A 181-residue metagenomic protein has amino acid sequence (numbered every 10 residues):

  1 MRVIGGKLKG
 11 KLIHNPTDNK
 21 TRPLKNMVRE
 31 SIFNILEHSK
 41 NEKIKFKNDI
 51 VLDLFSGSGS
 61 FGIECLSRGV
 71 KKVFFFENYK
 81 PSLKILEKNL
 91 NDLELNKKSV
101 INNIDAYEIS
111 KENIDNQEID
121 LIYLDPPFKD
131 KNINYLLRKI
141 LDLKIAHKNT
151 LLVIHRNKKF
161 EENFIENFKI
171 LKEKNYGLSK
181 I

Functional and structural regions predicted by a protein language model:
M1-I181: Class I S-adenosyl-L-methionine-dependent methyltransferase catalytic core
